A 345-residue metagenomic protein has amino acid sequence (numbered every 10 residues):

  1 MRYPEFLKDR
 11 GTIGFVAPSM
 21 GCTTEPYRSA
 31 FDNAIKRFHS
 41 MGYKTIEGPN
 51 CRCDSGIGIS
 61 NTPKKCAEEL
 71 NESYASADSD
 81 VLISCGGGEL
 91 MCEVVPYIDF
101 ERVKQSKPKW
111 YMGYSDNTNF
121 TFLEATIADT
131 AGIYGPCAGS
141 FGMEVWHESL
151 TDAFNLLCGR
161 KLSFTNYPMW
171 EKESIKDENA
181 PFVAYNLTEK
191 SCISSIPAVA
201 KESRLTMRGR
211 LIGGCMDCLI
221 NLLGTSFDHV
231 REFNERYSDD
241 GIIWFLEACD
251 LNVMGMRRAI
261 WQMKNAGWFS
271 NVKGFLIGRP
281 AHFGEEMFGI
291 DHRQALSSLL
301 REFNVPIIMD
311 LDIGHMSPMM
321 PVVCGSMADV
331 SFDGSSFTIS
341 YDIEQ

Functional and structural regions predicted by a protein language model:
M1-D78: ATP/NTP phosphate-donor binding region
F15, L82, D116, L219 (+2 more regions): Buried hydrophobic positions in well-ordered alpha/beta secondary-structure cores of metabolic enzymes
I83-Y97, Y114: N-terminal glycine-rich "phosphate-gripper" loop used for MgATP/nucleotide binding and carboxylate activation
I98-E124, A131-G139, F303-P306: Short, acidic/small-residue loops that bind anionic groups at enzyme active sites
N117-L162, Y167, L311-Q345: Peripheral docking tails and interdomain loops at the edges of cofactor- or intermediate-handling domains
A131-D217: Conserved anion/nucleotide-ligand pocket segment
R210-C249, V253: Oxyanion-binding "anion nests"
V253-Q345: C-terminal active-site/capping subdomain that shapes the small-molecule cofactor and substrate pocket of enzyme
